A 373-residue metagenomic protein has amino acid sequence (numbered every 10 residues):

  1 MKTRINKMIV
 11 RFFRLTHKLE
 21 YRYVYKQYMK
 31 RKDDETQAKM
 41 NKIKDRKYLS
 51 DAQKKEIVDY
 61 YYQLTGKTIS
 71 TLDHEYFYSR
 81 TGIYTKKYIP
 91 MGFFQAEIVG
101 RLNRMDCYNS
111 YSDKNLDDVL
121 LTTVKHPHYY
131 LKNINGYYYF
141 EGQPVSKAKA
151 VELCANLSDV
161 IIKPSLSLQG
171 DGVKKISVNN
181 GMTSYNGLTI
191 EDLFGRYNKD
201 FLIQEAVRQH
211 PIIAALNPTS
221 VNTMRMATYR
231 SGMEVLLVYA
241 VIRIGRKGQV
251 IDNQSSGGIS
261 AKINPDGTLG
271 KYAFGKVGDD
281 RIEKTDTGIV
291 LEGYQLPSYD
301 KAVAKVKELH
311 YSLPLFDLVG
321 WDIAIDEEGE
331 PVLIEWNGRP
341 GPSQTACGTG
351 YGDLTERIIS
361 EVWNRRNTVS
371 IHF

Functional and structural regions predicted by a protein language model:
M1-D34: Intrinsically disordered, low-structural-confidence terminal and linker regions
R22-K149, L168: Conserved N-proximal alpha/beta basic substrate-recognition cap immediately N-terminal to, or forming the N-lobe
R104-Y108, P211-A214, V290-Q295: Active-site rim elements
S110-S220: Active-site nucleotide/adenylate-binding loops and adjacent lid/helix of ATP-dependent enzymes
S158, Y185-Y272: Phosphate-binding site of ATP-dependent enzymes
P164-L166, S177-N180, E205-V207, T228-R230 (+3 more regions): Short, flexible loop/turn elements at secondary-structure junctions
P265-T285: A glycine-rich, aromatic-flanked flexible loop/lid motif
D280-L318, I325-F373: C-terminal active-site "lid" helix and adjoining low-complexity regulatory extension at the edge of ATP-using catalytic
